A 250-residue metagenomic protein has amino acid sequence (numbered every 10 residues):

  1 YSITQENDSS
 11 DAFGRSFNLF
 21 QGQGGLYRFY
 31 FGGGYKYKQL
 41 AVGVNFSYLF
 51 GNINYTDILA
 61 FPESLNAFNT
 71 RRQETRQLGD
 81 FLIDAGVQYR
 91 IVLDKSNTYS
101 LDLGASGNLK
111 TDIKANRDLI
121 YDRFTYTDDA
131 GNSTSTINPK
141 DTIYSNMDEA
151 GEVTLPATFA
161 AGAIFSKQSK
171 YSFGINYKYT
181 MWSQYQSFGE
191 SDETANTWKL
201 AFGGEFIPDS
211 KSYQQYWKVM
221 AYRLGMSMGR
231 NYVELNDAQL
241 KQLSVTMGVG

Functional and structural regions predicted by a protein language model:
Y1-G250: Outer-membrane beta-barrel porins/channels
